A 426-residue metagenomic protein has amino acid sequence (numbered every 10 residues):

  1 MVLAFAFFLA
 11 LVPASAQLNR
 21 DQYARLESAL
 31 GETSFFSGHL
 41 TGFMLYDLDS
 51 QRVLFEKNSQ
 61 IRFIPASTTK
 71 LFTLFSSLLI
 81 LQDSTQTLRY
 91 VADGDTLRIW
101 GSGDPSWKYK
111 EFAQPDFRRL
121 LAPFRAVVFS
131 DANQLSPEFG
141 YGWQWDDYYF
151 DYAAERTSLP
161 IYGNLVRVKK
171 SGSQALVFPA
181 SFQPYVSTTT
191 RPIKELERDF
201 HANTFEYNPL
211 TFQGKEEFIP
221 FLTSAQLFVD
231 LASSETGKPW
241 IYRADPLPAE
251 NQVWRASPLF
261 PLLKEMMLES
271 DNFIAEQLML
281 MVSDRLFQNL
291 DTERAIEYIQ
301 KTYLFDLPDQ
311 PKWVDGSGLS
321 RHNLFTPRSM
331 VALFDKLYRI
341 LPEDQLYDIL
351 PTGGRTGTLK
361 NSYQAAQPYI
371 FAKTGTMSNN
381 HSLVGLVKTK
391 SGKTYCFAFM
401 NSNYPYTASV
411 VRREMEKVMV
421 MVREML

Functional and structural regions predicted by a protein language model:
M1-D21: Bacterial Sec-dependent N-terminal signal peptides
Q17-R62, L81-S84, L120-R125: Beta-lactamase-like hydrolase cores
F43-L45, R89-V91, V384-G385: Short beta-strand scaffold segments in enzyme catalytic cores
S50-Q51, I61-I64, G103-W107, N133-S136 (+7 more regions): Solvent-exposed loop/turn segments at secondary-structure junctions within structured extracellular/periplasmic domains
L54-E56, W254, M279-L426: Small-residue-rich helix-loop
E56-F72, S76: Short active-site loop at a secondary-structure junction that contains or immediately precedes the catalytic residue(s)
L79-D309, M425: Conserved serine DD-peptidase/penicillin-binding transpeptidase domain and beta-lactam-recognizing active-site
